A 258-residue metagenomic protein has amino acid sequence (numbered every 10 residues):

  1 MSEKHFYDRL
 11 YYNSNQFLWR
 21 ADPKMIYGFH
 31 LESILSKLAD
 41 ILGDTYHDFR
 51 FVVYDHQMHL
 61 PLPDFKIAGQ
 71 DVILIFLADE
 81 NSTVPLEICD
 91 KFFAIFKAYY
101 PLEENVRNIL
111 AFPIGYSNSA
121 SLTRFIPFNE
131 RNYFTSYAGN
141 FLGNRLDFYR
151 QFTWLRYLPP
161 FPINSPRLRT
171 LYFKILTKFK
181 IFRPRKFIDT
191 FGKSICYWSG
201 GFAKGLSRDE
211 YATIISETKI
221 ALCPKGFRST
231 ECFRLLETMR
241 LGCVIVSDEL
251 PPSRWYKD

Functional and structural regions predicted by a protein language model:
M1-K257: Nucleotide-sugar donor-binding catalytic core of glycosyltransferases
